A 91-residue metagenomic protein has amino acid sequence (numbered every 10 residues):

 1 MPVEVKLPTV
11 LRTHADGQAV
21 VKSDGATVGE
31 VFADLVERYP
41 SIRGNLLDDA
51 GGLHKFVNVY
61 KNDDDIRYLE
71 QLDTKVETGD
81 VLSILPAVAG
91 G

Functional and structural regions predicted by a protein language model:
M1-G90: Ubiquitin-like/PB1-type beta-grasp interaction modules and other compact soluble beta-rich domains
